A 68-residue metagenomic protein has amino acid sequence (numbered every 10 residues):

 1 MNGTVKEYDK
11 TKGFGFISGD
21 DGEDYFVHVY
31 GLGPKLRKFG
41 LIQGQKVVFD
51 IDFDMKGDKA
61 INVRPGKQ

Functional and structural regions predicted by a protein language model:
M1-T11: Structural detector for short beta-strands of small beta-barrel domains
N2, V48-D50: Beta-strand secondary-structure signal
K12-I17: Short aromatic-glycine-enriched beta-strand elements
D24-K38: Beta-strand/loop nucleic-acid-binding surfaces
K35-V48: Short nucleic-acid-contacting surface segments enriched for D/E, G, S/T with interspersed K/R
D52-Q68: OB-fold/S1-family single-stranded nucleic acid-binding modules
